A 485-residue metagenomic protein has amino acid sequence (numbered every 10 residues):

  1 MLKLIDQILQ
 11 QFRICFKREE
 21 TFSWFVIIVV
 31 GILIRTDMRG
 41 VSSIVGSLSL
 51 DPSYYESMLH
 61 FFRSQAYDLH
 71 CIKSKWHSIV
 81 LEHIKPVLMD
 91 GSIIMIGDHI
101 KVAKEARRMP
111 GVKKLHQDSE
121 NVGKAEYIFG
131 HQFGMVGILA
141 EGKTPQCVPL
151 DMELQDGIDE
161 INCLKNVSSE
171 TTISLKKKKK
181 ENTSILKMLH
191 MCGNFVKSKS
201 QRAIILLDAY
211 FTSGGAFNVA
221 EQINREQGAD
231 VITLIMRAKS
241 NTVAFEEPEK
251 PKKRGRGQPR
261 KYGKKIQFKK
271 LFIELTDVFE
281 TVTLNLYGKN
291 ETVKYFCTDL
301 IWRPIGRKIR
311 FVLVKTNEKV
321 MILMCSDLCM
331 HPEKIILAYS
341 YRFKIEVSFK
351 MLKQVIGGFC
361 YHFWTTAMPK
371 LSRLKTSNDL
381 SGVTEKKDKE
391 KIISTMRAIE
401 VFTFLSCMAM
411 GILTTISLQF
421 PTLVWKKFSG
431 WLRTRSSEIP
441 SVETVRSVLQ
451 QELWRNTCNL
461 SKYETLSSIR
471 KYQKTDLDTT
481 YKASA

Functional and structural regions predicted by a protein language model:
M1-F16, R108, C147-A485: Single, function-defining residue in the core of a domain
M1-R63, Y67-L69, K73: Gly/serine-rich nucleotide phosphate-binding loop at the start of the catalytic core of nucleotide/ADP-ribose-handling
V26-V30, F133, L405, A409-L413: Short, amphipathic alpha-helical segments that act as regulatory/interfacial helices in nucleotide-processing proteins
L33-M38, S49-P52, A66, K104 (+3 more regions): Short alpha-helix boundary/capping elements
S64-I161: Active-site-proximal, Lys/Arg-enriched surface segment that forms a nucleic-acid-binding/basic interface patch
